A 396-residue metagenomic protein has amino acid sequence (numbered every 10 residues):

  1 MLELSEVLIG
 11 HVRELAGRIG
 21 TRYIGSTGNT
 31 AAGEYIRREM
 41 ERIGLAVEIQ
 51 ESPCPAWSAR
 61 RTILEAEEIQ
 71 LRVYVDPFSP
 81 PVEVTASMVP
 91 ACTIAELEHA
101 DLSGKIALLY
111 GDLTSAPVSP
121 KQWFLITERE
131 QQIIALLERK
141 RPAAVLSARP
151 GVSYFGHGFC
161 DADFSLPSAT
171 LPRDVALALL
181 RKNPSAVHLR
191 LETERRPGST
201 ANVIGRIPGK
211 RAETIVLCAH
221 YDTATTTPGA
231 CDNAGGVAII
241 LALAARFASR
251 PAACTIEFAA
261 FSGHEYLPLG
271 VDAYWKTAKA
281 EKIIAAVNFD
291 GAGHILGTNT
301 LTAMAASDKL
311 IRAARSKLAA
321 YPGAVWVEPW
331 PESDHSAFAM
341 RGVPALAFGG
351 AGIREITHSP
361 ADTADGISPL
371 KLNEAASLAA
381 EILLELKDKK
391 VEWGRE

Functional and structural regions predicted by a protein language model:
M1-L2, R18-T27, P90, S119-E128 (+6 more regions): Second-shell loop/turn segments in exported
L2-E6, G10-V118: Noncatalytic luminal/extracellular "stalk/propeptide" segments of secretory-pathway proteins
V7-G10, E14, A31, Y35-R38 (+14 more regions): Extracytoplasmic/secreted proteins, especially bacterial periplasmic and envelope-associated proteins
C54-P55, L113-S115, P150-Y154, R211 (+4 more regions): Solvent-exposed loop/turn segments at secondary-structure junctions within structured extracellular/periplasmic domains
E65-A100, G156-A230, A242-S249, A253-T255: Soluble metallo-hydrolase cores and metallopeptidase-like ectodomains found primarily in the secretory/periplasmic
I106-L109, A144-S147, I204, I215-C218 (+4 more regions): Structural recognition of the beta-strand scaffold that forms the well-ordered cores of secreted hydrolase catalytic
A144, R149, I295-E396: Active-site-adjacent substrate-binding region of metalloamidase/peptidase-like peptide-processing proteins
S165, S199-N202, T223-A313, V327 (+2 more regions): Acidic/histidine-rich catalytic neighborhood of metal-dependent amide-processing enzymes
